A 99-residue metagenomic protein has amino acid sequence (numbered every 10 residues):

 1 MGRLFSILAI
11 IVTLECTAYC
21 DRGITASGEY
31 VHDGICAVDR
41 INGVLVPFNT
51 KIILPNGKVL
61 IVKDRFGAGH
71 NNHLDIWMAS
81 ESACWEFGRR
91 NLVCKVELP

Functional and structural regions predicted by a protein language model:
M1-G2: N-terminal hydrophobic targeting signals that begin at the initiator methionine
F5-P99: Solvent-exposed, well-ordered loop and adjacent helix/strand elements within mature globular domains that form
